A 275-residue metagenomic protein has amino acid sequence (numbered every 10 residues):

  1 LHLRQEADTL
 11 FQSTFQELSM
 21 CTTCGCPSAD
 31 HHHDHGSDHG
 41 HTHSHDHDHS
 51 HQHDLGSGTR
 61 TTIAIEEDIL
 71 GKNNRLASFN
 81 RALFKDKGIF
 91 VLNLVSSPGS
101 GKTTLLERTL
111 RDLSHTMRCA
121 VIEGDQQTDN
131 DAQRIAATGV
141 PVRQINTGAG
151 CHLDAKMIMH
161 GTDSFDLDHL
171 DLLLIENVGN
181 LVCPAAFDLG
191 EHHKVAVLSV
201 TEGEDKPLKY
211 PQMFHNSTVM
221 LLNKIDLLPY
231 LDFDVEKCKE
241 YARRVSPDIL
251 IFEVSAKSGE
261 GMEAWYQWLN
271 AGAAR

Functional and structural regions predicted by a protein language model:
L1-S19: Short, Lys/Arg-enriched N-terminal segments with co-localized hydrophobic residues within the first ~10-30 amino acids
L18-L92: Extreme N-terminal, non-catalytic leader segments that precede Walker-type/kinase nucleotide-binding cores
G56-F79, K87-I89, S100, T109-H192 (+2 more regions): Nucleotide-state-sensitive switch-loop elements of NTP-binding domains
S97-S100, E260: ATP-binding Walker
L105: Hydrophobic positions on the alpha1 helix immediately C-terminal to the Walker A/P-loop
A120, H193-V197, N216-L228, A242-S255: Conserved beta-strand/loop subsegment of P-loop NTPase cores
V178-S217, L222, Y230, V235-E236: Conserved P-loop NTPase nucleotide-binding/switch module
L228-R275: Canonical P-loop GTPase G-domain recognition
